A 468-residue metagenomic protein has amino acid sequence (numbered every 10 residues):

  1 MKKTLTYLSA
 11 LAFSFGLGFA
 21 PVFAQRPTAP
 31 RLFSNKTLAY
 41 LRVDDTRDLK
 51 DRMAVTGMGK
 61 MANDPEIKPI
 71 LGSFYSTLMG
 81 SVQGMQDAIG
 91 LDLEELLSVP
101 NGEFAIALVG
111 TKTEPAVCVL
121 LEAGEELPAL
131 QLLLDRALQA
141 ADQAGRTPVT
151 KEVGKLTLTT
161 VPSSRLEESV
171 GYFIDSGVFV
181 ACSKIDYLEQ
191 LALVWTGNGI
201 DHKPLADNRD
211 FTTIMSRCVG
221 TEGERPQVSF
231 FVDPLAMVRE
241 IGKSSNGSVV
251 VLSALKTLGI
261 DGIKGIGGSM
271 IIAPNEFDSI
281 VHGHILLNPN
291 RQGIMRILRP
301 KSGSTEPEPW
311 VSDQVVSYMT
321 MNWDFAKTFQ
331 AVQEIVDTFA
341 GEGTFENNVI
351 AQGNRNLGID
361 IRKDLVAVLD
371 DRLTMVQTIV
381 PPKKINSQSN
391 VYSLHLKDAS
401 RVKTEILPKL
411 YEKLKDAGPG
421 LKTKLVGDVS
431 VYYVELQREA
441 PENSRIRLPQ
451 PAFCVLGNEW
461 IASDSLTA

Functional and structural regions predicted by a protein language model:
M1-T4: Positively charged n-region of N-terminal signal peptides that target proteins for export
L8-G18: Bacterial N-terminal signal peptides
A24-S164, R209-G267, I272, I280-Q388 (+2 more regions): Structural boundary/hinge residues at secondary-structure and domain interfaces
L38, C118, V170-Y172, G177-F179 (+5 more regions): Beta-sheet entry/capping signal
L120-E122, A181, S393-H395: Short hydrophobic/aromatic beta-strand micro-patches that form the beta-sheet surface supporting nucleotide- or nucleic
G154-E168, V429-L448: Short, Gly/Ser/Thr-enriched beta-strand-loop segments that form substrate-interacting elements of hydrolase/peptidase
S163, E167-K243, E442-A468: A conserved glycine-rich beta-strand in the N-terminal activation segment of trypsin-fold
Y392-E405, A462: C-terminal substrate/ligand-recognition segments
